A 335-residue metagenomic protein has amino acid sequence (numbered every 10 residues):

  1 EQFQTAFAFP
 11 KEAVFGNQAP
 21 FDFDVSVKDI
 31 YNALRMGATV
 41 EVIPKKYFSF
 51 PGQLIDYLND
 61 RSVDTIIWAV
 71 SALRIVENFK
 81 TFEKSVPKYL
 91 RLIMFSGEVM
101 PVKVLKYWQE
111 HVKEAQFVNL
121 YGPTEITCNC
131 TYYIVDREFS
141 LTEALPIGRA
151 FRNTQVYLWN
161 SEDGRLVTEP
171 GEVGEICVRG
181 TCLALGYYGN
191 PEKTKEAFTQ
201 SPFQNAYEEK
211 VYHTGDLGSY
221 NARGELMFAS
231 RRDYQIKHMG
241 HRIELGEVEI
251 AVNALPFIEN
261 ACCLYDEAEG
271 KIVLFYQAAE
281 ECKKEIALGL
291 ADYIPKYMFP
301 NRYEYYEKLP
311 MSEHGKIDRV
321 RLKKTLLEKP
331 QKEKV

Functional and structural regions predicted by a protein language model:
E1-G16, D24-D64: Conserved AMP-binding/adenylation subdomain of ANL enzymes
A13, D64, R91, D216 (+1 more regions): Conserved acidic residues
V14-G16, D22, K28, E41 (+6 more regions): Short, well-ordered beta-strand segments
A19-F23, K46, T124, G180: Conserved AMP-binding
R35-A38, V63-I67, E77-P146, Q155: Gly/Ser/Thr-rich phosphate-binding loop
S71-L73, M100, L183: Alpha-helix capping/helix-boundary segments
Q116-N119, I134-V335: AMP-dependent adenylate-forming
